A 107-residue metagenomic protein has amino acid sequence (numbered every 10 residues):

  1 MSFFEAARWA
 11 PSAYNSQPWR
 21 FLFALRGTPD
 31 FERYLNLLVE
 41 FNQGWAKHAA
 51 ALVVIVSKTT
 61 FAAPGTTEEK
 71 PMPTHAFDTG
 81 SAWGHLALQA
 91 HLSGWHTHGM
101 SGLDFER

Functional and structural regions predicted by a protein language model:
M1-A51: N-terminal amphipathic, basic helical "cap/leader" segment at the start of enzyme domains
A7, V53, P64, E68-E106: Small-aliphatic-rich amphipathic alpha-helix that forms the alpha element of a beta-alpha
K58-F61: Short connector loops/turns at beta-strand edges and beta->alpha or beta->beta junctions
